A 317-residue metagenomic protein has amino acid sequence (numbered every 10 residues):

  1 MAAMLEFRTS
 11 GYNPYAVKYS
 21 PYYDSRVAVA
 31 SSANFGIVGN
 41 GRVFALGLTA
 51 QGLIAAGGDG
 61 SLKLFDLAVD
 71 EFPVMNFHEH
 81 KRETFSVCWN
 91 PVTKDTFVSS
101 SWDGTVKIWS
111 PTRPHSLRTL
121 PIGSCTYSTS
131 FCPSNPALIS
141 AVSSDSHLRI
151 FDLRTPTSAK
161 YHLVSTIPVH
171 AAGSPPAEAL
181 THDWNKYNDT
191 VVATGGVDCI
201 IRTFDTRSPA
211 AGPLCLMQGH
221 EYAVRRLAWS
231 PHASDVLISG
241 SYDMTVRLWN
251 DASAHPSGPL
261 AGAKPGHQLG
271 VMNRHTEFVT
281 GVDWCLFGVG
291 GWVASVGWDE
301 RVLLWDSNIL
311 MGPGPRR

Functional and structural regions predicted by a protein language model:
A2-F7, D24-T49, L67-D70: Beta-propeller domains
F7-N13, A50-Q51, F77-T84, L120-T126 (+5 more regions): WD40/WD-repeat beta-propeller blade N-cap
Y19-D24, V87-K94, R113, T129-A137 (+3 more regions): Loop/turn segments within WD40 beta-propeller blades
D24, N40, D59-S61, K94 (+11 more regions): Surface-exposed loop/turn positions within WD40 beta-propeller blades
A30-A33, G39, A56-D59, S99-D103 (+6 more regions): Conserved strand-to-loop turn within each blade of WD40 beta-propeller repeats
G36-G47, L62-D66, V106-S110, L148-L153 (+4 more regions): WD40-repeat beta-propellers
L46-T49, L67, D152-A159, D205-P209 (+2 more regions): Short loop/turn segments immediately following beta-strands, especially the blade-tip and inter-blade linker loops
D283-R317: Blade-level signature of beta-propeller repeat domains, shared across WD40, Kelch, NHL, RCC1 and BNR/Asp-box propellers
